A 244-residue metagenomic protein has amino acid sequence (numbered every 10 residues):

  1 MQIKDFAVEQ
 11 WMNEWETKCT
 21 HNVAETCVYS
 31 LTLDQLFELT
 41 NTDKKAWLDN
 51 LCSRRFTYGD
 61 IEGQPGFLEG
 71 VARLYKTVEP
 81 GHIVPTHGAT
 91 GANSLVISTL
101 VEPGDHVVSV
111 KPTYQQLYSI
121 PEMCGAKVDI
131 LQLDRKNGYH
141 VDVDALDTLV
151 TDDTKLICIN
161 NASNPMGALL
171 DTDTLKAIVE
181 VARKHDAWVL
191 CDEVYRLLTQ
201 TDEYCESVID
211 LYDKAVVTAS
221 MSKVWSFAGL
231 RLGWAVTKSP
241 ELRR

Functional and structural regions predicted by a protein language model:
Q2-G88: N-terminal small-domain helix-loop-helix segment of the aminotransferase-like
C19-H21, T32, V108, D129 (+3 more regions): Hydrophobic/aromatic beta-strand patches that form the interior of the parallel beta-sheet core in alpha/beta enzyme
V23-T26, V71, I83, V107 (+6 more regions): Generic structural signal for small/hydrophobic residues in well-ordered secondary structure, especially within
T26-S30, T90, Y114, S163-P165 (+3 more regions): Short, solvent-exposed loop/turn segments at secondary-structure junctions
K45, R73, T99-I159, E180: PLP-dependent aminotransferase-like
D105, A126, K184-A187, D213: A short helix->loop->beta-strand "cap" motif at the edges of active sites that frequently abuts
R135-E203: Active-site phosphate-binding strand-loop segment of PLP-dependent enzymes
L211-R244: Conserved core segment of the aminotransferase class I/II
